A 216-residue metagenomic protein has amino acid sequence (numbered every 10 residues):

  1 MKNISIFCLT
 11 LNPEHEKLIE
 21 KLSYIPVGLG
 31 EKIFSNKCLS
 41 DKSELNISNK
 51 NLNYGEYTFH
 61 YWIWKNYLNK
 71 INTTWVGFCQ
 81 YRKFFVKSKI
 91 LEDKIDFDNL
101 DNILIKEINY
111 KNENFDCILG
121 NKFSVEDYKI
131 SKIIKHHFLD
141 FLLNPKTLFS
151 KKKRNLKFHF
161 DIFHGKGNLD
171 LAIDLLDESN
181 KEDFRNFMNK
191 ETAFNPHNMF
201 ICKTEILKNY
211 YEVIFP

Functional and structural regions predicted by a protein language model:
M1-P216: ER/Golgi luminal nucleotide-sugar-dependent glycosyltransferases, focusing on the catalytic module
